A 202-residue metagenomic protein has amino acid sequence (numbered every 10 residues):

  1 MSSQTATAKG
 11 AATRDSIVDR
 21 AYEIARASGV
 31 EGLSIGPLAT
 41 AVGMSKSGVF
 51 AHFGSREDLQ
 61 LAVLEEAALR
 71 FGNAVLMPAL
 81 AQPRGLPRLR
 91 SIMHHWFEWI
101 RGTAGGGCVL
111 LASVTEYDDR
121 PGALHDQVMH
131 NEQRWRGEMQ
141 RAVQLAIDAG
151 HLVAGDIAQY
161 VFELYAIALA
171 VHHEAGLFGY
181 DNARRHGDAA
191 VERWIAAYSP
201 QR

Functional and structural regions predicted by a protein language model:
M1-T5, R202: Short, intrinsically disordered or compositionally biased N-terminal tails of bacterial proteins
T13-S16, R20-D58, A62: Helix-turn-helix
R20, I24, H95, I167-E174: Amphipathic alpha-helical interface segments
A62, L76-G106, A158-L164: Hydrophobic alpha-helical connector segments
E65-G72: Short, basic, alpha-helical segments at the C-terminal edge of helix-turn-helix-like DNA-binding modules
R88, G102-A123: Amphipathic alpha-helical segments used for helix-helix packing
A123-Q133, I147-R193, Y198, R202: Hydrophobic/aromatic-rich alpha-helical bundle segments in the mid-to-C-terminal region
R134-E138: Short alpha-helical segment in the cytosolic histidine-kinase catalytic core
